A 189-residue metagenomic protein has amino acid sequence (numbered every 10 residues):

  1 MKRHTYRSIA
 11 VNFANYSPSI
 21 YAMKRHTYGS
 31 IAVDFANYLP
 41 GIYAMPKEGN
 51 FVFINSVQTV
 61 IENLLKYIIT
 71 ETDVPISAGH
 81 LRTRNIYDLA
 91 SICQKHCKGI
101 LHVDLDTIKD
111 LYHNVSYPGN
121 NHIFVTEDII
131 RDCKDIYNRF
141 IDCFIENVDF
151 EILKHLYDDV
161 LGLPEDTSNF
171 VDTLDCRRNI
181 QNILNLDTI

Functional and structural regions predicted by a protein language model:
M1-H4, S8-P18, A22-H26, N37: Thr-biased low-complexity repeat/linker tracts and other Thr-enriched repetitive architectures
K2-R7, H26, I69-I189: Long, charged low-complexity segments
F13, I31-Y38, S56, N63 (+1 more regions): Amphipathic, well-ordered alpha-helical segments in soluble domains
R25-Y28, A44: Short histidine
D34-N50: A long, hydrophobic alpha-helical segment
N50-T70: Short, hydrophobic, well-ordered secondary-structure elements
